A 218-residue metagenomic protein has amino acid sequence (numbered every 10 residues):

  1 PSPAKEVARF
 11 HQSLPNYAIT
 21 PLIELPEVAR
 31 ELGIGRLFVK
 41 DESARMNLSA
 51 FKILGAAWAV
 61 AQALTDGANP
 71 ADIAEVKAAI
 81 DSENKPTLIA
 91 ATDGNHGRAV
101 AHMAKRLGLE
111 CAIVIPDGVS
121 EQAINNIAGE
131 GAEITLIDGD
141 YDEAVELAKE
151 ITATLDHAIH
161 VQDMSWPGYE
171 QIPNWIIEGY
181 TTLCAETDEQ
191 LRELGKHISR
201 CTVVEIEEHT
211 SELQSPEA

Functional and structural regions predicted by a protein language model:
P1-S211, S215: PLP-dependent amino-acid enzyme catalytic core
